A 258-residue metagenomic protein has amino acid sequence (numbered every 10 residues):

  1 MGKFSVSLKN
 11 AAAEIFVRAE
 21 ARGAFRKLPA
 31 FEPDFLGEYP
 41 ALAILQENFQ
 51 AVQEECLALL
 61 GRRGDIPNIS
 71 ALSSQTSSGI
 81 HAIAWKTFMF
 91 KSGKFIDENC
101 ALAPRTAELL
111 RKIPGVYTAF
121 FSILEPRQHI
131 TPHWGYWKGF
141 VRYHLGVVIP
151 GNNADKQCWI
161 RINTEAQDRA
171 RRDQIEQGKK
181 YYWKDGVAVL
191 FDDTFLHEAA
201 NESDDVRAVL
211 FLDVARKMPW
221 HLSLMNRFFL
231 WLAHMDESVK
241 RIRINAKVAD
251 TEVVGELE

Functional and structural regions predicted by a protein language model:
G2-E108: Non-heme Fe(II)/2-oxoglutarate
A51, D65-A71, T118-F121, L190-F191 (+1 more regions): A structural signal for short, well-ordered beta-strand segments and their strand-loop junctions that often border
A51, K86-M89, T118-F120, H144 (+3 more regions): Generic structural signal for residues positioned in beta-strands
C56-P67, Y117, Q128, M235 (+1 more regions): Short secondary-structure junctions and interdomain/linker hinges
A82, G115, G139, D193 (+1 more regions): A short, structural micro-pattern
I96-A188: Catalytic core of non-heme Fe(II) oxygenases with the double-stranded beta-helix
C158-E258: Catalytic core of Fe(II)/2-oxoglutarate
